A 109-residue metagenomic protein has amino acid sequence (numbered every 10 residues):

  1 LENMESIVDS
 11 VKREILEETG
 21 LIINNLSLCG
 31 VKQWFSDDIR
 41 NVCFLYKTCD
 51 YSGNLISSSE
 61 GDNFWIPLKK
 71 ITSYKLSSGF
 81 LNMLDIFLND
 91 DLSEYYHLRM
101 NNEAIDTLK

Functional and structural regions predicted by a protein language model:
L1-N24, Q33-I86: Unchanged
I86-K109: Charged phosphate-binding loop/patch that engages nucleotide di/tri-phosphates or the phosphate backbone of nucleic
